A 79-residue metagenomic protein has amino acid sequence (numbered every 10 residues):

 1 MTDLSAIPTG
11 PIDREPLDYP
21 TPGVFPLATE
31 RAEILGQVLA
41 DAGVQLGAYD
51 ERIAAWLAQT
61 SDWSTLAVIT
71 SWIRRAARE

Functional and structural regions predicted by a protein language model:
M1-E79: Alpha-helical propensity feature that highlights long, continuous alpha-helices across diverse contexts
